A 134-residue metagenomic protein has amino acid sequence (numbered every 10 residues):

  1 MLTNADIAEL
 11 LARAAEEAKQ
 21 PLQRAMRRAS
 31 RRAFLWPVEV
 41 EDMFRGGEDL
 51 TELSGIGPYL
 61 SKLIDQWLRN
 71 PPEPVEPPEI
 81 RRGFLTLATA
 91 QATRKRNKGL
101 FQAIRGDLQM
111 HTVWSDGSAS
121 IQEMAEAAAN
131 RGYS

Functional and structural regions predicted by a protein language model:
M1-G99: Long, highly charged, low-complexity intrinsically disordered interaction regions that mediate electrostatic DNA/RNA
I80-S134: An N-terminally biased module of ancient metal coordination in phosphate/nucleic-acid-related enzymes
